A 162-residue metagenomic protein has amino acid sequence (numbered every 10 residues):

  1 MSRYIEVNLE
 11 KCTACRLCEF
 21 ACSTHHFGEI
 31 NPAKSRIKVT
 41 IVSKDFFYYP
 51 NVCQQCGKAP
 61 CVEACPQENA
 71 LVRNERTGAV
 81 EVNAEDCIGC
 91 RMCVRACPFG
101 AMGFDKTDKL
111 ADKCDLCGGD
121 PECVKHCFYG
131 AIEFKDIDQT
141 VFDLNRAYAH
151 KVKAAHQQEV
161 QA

Functional and structural regions predicted by a protein language model:
M1-V7: N-terminal beta-strand motif that seeds the catalytic metal site of vicinal oxygen chelate
S2, K34-S35, T40-R73, A84-A162: Flanking helices and flexible, charged tails adjoining ferredoxin-like Fe-S electron-transfer domains in multi-subunit
R16-I30, S35-I41: A positional/architectural concept
